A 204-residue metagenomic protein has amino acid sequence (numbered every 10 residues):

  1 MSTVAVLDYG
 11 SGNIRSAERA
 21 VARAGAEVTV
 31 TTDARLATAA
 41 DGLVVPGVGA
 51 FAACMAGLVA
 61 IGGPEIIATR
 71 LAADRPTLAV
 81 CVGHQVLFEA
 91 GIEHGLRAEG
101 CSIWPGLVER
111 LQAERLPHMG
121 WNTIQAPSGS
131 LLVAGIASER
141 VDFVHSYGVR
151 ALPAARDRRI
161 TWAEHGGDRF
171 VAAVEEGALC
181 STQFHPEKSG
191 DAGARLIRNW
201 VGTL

Functional and structural regions predicted by a protein language model:
M1-A5, L179: Extreme N-terminal starter segment of soluble prokaryotic enzymes
E27, G42, P76-L78: Structural signature of beta-strand start/N-cap positions in the alpha/beta core of ABC transporter nucleotide-binding
V28-A39: Short acidic low-complexity segments
A37-G47: Short acidic/histidine-rich motifs immediately flanking catalytic phosphotransfer sites in two-component signaling
V48-W121: Cysteine-nucleophile active-site neighborhood
E89-G166: Pocket-forming structural segment of enzyme catalytic cores
D168-E176: Short, surface-exposed beta-strand/loop micro-motifs that present aromatic residues
L179-L204: Acyltransferase
